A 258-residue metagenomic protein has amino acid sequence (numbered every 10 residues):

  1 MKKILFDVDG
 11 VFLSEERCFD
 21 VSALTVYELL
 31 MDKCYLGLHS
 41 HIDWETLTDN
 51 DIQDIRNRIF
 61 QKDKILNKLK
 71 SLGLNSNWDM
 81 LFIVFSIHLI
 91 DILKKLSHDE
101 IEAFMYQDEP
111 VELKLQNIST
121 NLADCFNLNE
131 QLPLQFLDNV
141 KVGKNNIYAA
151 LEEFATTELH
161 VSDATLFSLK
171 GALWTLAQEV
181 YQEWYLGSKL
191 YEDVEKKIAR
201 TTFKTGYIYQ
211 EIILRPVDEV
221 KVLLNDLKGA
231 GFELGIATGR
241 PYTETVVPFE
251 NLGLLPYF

Functional and structural regions predicted by a protein language model:
M1-I59, D79-F82, L89: Active-site neighborhood of HAD-like aspartate-dependent phosphohydrolases
L5, F126, L134-F136, V142-A150 (+6 more regions): Short, acidic loop-to-helix structural element flanking the phosphoryl-transfer center in phosphate-processing enzymes
S14-C18, G73-N77, I212-P216: Phosphate/oxyanion-binding active-site loops and adjacent basic polyanion-contact surfaces
R17, R240-P241: Short beta->alpha linker loops
S22, T245-F249: Hydrophobic packing residues within well-ordered alpha-helices of enzyme cores
D43-E179: Non-catalytic, alpha-helical, charged scaffold/linker segments that couple or flank catalytic or architectural cores
D51-I52, G253-F258: Structural recognition of alpha->loop->beta junctions
E183-V194: Hydrophobic alpha-helical segments and helix pairs
